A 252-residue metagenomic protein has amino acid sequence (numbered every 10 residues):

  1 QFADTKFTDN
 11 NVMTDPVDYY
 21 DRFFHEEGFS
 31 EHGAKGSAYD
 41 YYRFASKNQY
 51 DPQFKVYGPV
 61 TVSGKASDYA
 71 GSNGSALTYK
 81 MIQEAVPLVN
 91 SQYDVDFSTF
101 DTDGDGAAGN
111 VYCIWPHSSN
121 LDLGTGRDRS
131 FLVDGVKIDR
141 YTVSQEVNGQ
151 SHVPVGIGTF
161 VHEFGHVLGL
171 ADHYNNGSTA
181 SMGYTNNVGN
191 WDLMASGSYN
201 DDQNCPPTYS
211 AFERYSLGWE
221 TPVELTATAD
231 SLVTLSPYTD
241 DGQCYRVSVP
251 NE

Functional and structural regions predicted by a protein language model:
Q1-H32: N-terminal module-boundary/linker segments of secreted carbohydrate-active enzymes
Q1-T5, V86-F97, H162-L168: Short, charged N-terminal helix-start/capping segments
D9-M13, T78, T102, M182-G183 (+1 more regions): Generic structural signal for short, flexible, solvent-exposed coil/loop and linker residues
D15-P16, K65, D96, G156 (+1 more regions): Alpha-helix initiation/capping motif
D18-S30, K47, P87-D94, Y199: Generic surface-pattern signal
D18-Y19, A76-E84, L88, T159 (+2 more regions): Extracytoplasmic/secreted proteins, especially bacterial periplasmic and envelope-associated proteins
G33-V136, C244-R246: Active-site-proximal segments of metallohydrolase catalytic domains
Y41, N110-E252: Extracellular hydrolytic enzyme modules, especially secreted metalloproteases of the metzincin/thermolysin-like class
